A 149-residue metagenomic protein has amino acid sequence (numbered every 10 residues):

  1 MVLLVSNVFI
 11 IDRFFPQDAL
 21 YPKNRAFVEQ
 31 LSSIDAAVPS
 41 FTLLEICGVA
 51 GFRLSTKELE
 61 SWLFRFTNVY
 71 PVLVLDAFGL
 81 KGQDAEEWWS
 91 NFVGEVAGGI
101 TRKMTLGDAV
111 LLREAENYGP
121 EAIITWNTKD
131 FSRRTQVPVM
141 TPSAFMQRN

Functional and structural regions predicted by a protein language model:
M1-V38, G51-F64, R133: Short, well-structured N-terminal submotif of metal-dependent ribonuclease cores
V8, F41-L44, K129: Alpha-helix/helix-capping structural signal
D35, P71-L73, P138: Conserved beta-strand segments of alpha/beta enzyme cores
L44, G79-E87, A144-N149: A short acidic, often aromatic-flanked loop/helix-cap motif at beta-alpha or helix-coil junctions that lines enzyme
S55-A85: Helix-adjacent hinge/juxtasegments
V74-W126: Active-site neighborhoods of divalent-metal-dependent phosphate/nucleic-acid chemistry enzymes
L112-N149: Acidic, PIN/NYN-like endoribonuclease modules and their adjacent C-terminal/linker elements
